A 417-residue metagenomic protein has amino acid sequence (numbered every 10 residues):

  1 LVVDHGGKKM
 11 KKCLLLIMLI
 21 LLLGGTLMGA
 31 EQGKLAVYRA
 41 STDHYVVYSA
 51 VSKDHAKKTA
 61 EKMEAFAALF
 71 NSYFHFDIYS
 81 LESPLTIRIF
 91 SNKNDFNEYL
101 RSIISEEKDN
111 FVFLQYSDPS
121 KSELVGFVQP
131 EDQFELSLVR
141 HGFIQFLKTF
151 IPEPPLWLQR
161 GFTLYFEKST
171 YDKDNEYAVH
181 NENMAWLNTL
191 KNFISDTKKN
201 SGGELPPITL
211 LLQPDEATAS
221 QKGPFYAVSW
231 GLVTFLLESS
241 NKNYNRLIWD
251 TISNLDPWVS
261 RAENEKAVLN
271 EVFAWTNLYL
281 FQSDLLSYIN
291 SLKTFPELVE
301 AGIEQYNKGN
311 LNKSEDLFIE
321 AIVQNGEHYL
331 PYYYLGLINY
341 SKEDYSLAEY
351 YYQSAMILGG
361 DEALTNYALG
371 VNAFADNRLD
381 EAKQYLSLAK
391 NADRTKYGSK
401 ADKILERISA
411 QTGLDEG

Functional and structural regions predicted by a protein language model:
E31-Q159, F166-E176, G202-G203, T209-G223 (+1 more regions): Juxtacatalytic substrate-recognition/specificity segment
L124, P130-D132, P154-E300: Long, contiguous interaction/recruitment modules in multidomain scaffold/adaptor proteins
F295, Y329-L330, E362-L364, Y397-G398: Helix-start (N-cap) detector for alpha-helical repeat units in TPR-like alpha-solenoids, especially tetratricopeptide
